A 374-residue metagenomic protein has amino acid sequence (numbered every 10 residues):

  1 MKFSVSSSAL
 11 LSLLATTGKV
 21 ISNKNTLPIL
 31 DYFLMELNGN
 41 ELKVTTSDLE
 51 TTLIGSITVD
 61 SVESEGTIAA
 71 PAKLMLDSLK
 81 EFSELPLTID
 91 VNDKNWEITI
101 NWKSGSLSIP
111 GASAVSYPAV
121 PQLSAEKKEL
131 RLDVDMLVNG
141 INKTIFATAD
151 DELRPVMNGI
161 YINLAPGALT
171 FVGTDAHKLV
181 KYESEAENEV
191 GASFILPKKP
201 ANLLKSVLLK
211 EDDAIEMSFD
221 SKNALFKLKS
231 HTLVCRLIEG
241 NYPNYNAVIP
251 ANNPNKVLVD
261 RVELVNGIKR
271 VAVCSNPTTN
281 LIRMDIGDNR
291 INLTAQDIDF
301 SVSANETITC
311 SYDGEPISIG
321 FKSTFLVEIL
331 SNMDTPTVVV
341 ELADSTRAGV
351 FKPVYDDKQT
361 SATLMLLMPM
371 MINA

Functional and structural regions predicted by a protein language model:
M1-A374: Structural preference for solvent-exposed beta-strand-turn elements and adjacent flexible terminal/loop segments within
